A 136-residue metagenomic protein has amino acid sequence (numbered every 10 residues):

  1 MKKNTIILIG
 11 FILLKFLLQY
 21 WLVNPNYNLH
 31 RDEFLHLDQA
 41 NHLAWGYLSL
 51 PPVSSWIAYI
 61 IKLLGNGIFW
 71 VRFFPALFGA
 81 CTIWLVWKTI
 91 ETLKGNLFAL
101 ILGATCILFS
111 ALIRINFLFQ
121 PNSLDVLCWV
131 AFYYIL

Functional and structural regions predicted by a protein language model:
M1-L18: Start-transfer (signal-anchor) and selected internal transmembrane alpha helices of multi-pass inner/ER membrane
K3, G67-F69, L93-I101: Membrane-helix interface segments
I9, F69, F73-L93, A131 (+1 more regions): Transmembrane-helix motifs of polytopic, lipid-linked glycan transferases
I12, L102-S110: Short helix- or helix-capping micro-motifs that position conserved polar/aromatic residues at function-defining sites
L22-H36, W45-I57, G65-W70: Extracytoplasmic catalytic/substrate-binding loops of multi-pass membrane glycan-assembly enzymes
N41, I83-L85, T105, L124-L136: Specific aromatic-rich, kink-prone transmembrane helix
P52-W56, L64-W84, I115-F119: Loop-to-helix entry region of an early transmembrane alpha helix in multi-pass inner-membrane enzymes
A111, F117-L124: Short acidic/glycine- and proline-prone juxtamembrane loop motifs at membrane-interface regions of multi-pass membrane
